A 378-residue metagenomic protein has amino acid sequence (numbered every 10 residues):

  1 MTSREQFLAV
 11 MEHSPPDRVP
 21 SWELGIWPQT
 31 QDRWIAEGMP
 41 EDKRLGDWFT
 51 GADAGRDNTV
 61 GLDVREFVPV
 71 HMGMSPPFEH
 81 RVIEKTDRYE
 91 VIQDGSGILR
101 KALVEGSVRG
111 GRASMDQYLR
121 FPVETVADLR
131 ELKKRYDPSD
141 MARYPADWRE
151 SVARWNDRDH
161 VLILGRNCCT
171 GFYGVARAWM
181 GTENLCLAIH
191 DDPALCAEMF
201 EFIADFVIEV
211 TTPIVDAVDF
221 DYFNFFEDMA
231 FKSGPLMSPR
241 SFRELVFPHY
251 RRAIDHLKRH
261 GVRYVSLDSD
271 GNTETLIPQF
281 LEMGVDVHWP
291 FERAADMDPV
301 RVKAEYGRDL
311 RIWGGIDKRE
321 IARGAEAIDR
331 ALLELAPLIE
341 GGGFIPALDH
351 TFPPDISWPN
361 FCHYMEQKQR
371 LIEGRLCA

Functional and structural regions predicted by a protein language model:
M1-P40, Q93, L99-G106, R120-A378: Active-site loop segments of alpha/beta catalytic cores
Q31-E79: Segments that shape or occlude catalytic/ligand-binding pockets
E79-E84, S107: A structural signal for short, hydrophobic beta-strand segments that form beta-sheets in beta-rich/all-beta domains
T86, D94: Acidic surface patches and DE-rich sequence motifs
V108, R112-A113, Y118: Catalytic and substrate-binding clefts that recognize carbohydrates or anionic sugar/phosphate headgroups
